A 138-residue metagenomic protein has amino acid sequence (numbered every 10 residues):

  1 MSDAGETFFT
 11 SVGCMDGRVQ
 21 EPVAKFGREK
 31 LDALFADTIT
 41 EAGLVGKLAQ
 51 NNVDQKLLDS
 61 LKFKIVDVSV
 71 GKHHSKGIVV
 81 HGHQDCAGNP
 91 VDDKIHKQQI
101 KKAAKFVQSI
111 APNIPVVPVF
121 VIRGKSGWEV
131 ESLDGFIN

Functional and structural regions predicted by a protein language model:
M1-V23, A42-L61, D67-G77, A87-N138: Divalent-metal-activated hydrolytic enzyme cores
A24-L31: Short Gly/aromatic-enriched secondary-structure transition segments
L31-L34, K56-L58: Low-complexity, intrinsically disordered or weakly predicted helical/coil tracts enriched in serine/threonine
D32-F35, N113-P115: A generic structural signal for alpha->beta connector loops
L34-L44: A short beta-strand-loop structural module common to alpha/beta enzyme folds
V80: Donor-sugar nucleotide-binding helix/loop cap in glycosyltransferases
Q84: Active-site cofactor/cluster-binding pocket
